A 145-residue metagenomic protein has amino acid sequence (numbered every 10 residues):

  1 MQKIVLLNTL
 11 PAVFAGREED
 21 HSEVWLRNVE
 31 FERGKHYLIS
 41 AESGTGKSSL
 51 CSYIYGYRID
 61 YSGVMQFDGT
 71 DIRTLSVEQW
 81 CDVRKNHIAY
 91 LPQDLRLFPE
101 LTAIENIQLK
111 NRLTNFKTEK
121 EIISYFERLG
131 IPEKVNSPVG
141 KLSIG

Functional and structural regions predicted by a protein language model:
M1-L7, P11-V29: A short, flexible loop at the N-terminus of ABC-type nucleotide-binding domains that lies
S40-E42: The feature captures the beta-strand-to-loop junction immediately N-terminal to the Walker
Y55: Helix-to-loop junction immediately C-terminal to a conserved catalytic motif
G63-D71: Conserved ABC transporter NBD signature motif
D71, E119-K134: Conserved ABC ATPase "signature" region
I72-A89: ABC ATPase NBD coupling module
D94, E100-L113: Q-loop/switch helix immediately C-terminal to the Walker
P138-G145: Conserved ABC ATPase signature
